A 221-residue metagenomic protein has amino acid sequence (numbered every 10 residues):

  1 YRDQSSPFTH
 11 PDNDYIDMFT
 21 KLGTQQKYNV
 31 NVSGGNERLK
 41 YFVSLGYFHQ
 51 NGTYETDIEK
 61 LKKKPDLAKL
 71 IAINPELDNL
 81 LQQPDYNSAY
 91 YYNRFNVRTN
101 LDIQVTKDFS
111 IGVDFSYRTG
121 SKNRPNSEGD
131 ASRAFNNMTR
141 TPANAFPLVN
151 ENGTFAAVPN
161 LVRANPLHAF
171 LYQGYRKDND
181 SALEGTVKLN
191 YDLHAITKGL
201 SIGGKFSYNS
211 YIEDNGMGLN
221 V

Functional and structural regions predicted by a protein language model:
Y1, R118-P159, I212-V221: A surface-exposed, glycine/aromatic-enriched loop/edge motif typical of exported proteins
Y1-I58: Residues embedded in well-ordered regular secondary structure
T20-T24, S33, A89-N93, Y175-S181: Short sequence motifs at beta-strands and strand-loop junctions characteristic of Gram-negative outer-membrane
Y28-N36, V97-I103, G185-Y191: Residues on the lipid-exposed face of transmembrane beta-strands in outer-membrane beta-barrel proteins
N36, Y47-N51, Y117-S121, Y208-D214: Transmembrane beta-strands of outer-membrane beta-barrel pores
E37-R38, T53, D108, D192-I202 (+1 more regions): Short loop/turn motifs that connect adjacent beta-strands in outer-membrane beta-barrel proteins
Y41-V43, I111-V113, L200-F206: Transmembrane beta-strands of outer-membrane beta-barrel proteins
D57-Y86, R133-T139, V221: Solvent-exposed loop segments that connect transmembrane elements
